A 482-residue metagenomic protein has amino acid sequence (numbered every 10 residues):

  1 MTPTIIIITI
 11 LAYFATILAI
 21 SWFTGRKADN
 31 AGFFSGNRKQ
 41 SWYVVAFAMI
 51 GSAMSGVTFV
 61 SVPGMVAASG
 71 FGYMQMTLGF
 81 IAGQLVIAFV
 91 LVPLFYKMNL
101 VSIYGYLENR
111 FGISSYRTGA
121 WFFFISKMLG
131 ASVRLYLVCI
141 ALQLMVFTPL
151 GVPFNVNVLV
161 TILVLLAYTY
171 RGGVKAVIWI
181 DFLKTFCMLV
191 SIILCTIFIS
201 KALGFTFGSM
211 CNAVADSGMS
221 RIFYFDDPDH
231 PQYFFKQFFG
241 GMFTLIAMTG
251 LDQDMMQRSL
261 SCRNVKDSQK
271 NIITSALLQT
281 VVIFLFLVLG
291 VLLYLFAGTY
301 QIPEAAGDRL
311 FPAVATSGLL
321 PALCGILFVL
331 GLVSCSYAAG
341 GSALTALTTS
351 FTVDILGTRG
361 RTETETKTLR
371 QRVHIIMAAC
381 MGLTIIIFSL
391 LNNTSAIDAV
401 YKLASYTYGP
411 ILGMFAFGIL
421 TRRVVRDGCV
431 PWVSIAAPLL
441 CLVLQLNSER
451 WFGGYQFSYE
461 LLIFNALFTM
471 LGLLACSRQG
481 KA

Functional and structural regions predicted by a protein language model:
M1-A482: Membrane-embedded helix-loop-helix hairpins and adjacent transmembrane boundary segments in multi-pass transporters
